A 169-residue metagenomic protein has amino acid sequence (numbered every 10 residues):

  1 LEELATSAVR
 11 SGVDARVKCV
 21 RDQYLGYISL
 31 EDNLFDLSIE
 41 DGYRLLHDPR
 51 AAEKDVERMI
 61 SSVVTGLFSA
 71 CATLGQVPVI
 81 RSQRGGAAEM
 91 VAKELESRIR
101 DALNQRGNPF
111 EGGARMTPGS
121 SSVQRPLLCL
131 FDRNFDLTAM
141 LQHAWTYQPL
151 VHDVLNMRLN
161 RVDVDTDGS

Functional and structural regions predicted by a protein language model:
L1-S169: Extended, well-folded catalytic/binding cores that form a central cleft or groove in large enzyme and scaffold domains
